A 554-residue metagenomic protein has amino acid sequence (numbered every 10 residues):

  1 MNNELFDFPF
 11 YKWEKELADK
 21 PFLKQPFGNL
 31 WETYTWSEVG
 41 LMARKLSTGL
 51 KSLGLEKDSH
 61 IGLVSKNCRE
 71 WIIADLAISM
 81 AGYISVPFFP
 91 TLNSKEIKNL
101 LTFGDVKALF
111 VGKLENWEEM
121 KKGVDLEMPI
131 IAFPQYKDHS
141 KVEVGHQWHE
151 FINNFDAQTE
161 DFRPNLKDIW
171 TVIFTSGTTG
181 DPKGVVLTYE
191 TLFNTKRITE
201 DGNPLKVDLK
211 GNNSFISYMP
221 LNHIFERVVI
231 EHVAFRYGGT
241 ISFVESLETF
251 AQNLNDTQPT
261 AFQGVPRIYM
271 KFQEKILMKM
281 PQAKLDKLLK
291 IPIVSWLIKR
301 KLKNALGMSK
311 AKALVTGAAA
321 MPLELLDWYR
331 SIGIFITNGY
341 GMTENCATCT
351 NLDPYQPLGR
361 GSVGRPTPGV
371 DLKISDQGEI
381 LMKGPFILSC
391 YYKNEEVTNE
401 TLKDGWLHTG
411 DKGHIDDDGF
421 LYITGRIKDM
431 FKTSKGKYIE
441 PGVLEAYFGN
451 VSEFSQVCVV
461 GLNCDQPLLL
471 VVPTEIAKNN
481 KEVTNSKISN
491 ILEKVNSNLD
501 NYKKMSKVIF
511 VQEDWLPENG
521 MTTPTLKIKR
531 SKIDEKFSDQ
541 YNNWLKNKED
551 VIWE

Functional and structural regions predicted by a protein language model:
P21, N153-F174, D181, V207-S214: Conserved pre-ATP/AMP-binding loop-to-beta segment of ANL
F22-C68, I72, L76, N93-K98 (+2 more regions): Conserved AMP-binding/adenylate-forming core of the ANL superfamily
T33-S37, W170-R197: Conserved AMP-binding A3 loop
L53, M80-E150, E475: Structural core segment of the AMP-binding/adenylate-forming
E115-L166, L277-A305: ANL superfamily adenylate-forming
F193-S217, L221-K301, K310: Conserved AMP-binding/adenylation subdomain of ANL enzymes
T260-G264, Q273-L358, S455: Gly/Ser/Thr-rich phosphate-binding loop
P366-P368, K373-S375, E379-T433, N450 (+1 more regions): Conserved ATP-binding/catalytic segment of the ANL
